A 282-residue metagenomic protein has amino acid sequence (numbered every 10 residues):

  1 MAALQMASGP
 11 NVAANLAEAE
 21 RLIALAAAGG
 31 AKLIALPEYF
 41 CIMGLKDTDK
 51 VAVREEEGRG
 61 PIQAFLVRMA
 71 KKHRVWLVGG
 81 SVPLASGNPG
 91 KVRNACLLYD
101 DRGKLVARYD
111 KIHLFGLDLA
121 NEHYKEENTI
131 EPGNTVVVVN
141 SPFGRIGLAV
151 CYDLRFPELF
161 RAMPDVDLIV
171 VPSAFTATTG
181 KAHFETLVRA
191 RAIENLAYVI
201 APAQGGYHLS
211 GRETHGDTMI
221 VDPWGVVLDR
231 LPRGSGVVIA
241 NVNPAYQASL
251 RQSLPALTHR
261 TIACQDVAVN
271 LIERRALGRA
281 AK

Functional and structural regions predicted by a protein language model:
M1, L98-V106, I220-D229: Short, glycine-anchored, charge-dense loop/turn motifs used at functional sites
M1-A7: Short beta-strand segments enriched in small/hydrophobic residues
V12, E20-R102, V106-R108, T176-A197: Cys-nucleophile CN-hydrolase/nitrilase-fold catalytic domain and related Cys-dependent amidase chemistry that acts on
A14-A24, L154-F160: Short, acidic/polar
E55-G58, G87-P164, A177-T186, R251-A256: Active-site catalytic loop in hydrolytic enzyme cores
E57-V78, R145, C151-V238: CN hydrolase (nitrilase-like) catalytic-core segments centered on the catalytic cysteine and neighboring Lys/Glu
G79-S81, N94-L98, V137-V139, T218-I220 (+1 more regions): Short beta-strand scaffold segments in enzyme catalytic cores
A203-K282: C-terminal beta-strand edge segments of enzyme domains
